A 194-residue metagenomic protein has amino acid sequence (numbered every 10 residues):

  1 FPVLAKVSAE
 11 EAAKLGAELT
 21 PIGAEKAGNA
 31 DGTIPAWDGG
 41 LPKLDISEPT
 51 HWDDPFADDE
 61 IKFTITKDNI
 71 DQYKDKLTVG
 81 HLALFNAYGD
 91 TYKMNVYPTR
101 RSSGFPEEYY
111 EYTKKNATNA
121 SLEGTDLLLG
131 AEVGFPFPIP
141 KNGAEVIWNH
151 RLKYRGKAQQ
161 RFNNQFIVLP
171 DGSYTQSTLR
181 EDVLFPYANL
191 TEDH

Functional and structural regions predicted by a protein language model:
P2-A5: Sec/Tat signal peptide C-region and signal peptidase I cleavage site
A9, G16-H194: Solvent-exposed N-terminal domain segments of exported/luminal and surface proteins
